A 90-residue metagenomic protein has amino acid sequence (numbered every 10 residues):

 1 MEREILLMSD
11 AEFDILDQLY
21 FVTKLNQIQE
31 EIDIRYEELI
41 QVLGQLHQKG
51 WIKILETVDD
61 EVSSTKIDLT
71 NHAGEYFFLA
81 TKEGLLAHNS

Functional and structural regions predicted by a protein language model:
M1-I15: Short alpha-helical segments that sit at the start of domains
L7-M8, I34, A80: Alpha-helical hairpin
S9-F13, V22, Y36, I40: Alpha-helix initiation and capping sites
Y20-Q27: Short capping segments at the starts of secondary-structure elements
D33-K49, K53-E56, E75: Short amphipathic alpha-helical interaction segments
L55-I67: Short recognition patches in nucleic-acid-associated and regulatory proteins
S64-S90: Short, amphipathic alpha-helical interaction segments positioned at domain boundaries
